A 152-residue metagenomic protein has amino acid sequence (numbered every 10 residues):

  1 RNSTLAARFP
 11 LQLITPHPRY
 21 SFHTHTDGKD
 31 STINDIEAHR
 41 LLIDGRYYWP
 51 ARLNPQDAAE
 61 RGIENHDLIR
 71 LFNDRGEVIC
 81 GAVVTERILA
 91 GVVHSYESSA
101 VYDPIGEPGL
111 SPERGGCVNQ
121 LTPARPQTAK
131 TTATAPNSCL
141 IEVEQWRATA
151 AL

Functional and structural regions predicted by a protein language model:
R1-E37: Long, low-complexity segments enriched in small/aliphatic residues
T24-R52, Q56-L152: Long, contiguous, secondary-structure-rich segments that constitute the structural scaffold of globular domains
